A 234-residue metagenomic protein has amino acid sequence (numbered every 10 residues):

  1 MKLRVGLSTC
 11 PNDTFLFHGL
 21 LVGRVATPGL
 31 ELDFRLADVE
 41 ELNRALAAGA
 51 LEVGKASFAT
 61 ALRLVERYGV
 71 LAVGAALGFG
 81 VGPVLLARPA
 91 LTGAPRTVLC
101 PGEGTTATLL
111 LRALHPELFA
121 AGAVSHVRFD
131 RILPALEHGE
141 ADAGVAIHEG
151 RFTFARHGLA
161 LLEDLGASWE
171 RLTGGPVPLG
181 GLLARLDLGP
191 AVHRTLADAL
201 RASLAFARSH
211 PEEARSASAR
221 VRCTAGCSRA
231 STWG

Functional and structural regions predicted by a protein language model:
M1-A76, P83, A87, A94 (+1 more regions): N-terminal hydrophobic or amphipathic helices and topogenic motifs
K2-G23, L36, V81-D142, E149: Bilobed "Venus flytrap"/periplasmic-binding protein-like clamshell domains and structurally analogous long
E31-D33, G69, G122-S125, A160: Conserved beta-strand segments of alpha/beta enzyme cores
V53, Y68-G69, T97, D142-V145 (+1 more regions): Structural motif
R63-V65, L111, T153-R156: Short loop/helix-cap segments at secondary-structure boundaries that form the rim of catalytic
V70-L91, E170-D187: Hydrophobic/proline-rich hinge and linker segments of small-molecule sensing/allosteric domains, predominantly
L71, C100, A197-A199: Short intrinsically disordered coil segments
V127-A214: Pocket-lining segment of extracytoplasmic ligand-binding domains
